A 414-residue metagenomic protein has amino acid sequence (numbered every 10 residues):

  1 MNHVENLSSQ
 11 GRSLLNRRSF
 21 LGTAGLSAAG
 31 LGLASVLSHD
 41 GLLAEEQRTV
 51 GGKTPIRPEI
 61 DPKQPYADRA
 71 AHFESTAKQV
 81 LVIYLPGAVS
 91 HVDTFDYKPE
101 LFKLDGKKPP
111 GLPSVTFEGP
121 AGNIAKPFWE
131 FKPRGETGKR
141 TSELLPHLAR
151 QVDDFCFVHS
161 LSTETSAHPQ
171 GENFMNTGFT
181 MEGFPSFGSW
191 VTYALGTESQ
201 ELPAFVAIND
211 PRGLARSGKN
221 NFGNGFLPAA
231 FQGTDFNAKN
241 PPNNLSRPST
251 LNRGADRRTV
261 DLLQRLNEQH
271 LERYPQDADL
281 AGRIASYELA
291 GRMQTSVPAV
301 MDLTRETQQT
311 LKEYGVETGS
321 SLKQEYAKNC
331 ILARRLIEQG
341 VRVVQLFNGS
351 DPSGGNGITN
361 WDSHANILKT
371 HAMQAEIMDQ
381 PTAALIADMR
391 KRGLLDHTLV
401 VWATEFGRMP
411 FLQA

Functional and structural regions predicted by a protein language model:
N2-A414: Ligand-binding pockets and gating/stacking loops
